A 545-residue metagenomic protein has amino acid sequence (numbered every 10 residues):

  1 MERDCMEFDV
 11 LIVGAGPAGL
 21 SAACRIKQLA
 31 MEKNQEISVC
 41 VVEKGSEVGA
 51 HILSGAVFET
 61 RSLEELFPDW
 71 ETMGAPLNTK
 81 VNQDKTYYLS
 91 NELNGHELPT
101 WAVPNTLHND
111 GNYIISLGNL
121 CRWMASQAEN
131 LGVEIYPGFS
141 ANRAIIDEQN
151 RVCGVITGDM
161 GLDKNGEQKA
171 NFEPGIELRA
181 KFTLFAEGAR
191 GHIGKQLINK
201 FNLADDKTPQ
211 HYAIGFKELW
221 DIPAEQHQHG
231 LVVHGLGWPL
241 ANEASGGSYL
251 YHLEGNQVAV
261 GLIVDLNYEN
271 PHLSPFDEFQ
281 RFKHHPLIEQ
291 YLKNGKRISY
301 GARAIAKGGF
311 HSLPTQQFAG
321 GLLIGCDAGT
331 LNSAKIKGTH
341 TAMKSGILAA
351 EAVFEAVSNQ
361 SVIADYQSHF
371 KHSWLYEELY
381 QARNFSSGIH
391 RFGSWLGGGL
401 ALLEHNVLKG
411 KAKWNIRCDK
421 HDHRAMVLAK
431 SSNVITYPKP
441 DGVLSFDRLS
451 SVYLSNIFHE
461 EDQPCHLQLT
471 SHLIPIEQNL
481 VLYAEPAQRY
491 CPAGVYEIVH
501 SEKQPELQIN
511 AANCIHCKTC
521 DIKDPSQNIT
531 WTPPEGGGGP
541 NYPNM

Functional and structural regions predicted by a protein language model:
R3-A18, C40: Beta1/beta-strand and adjacent pyrophosphate-binding region of the FAD-binding site in flavoprotein oxidoreductases
K27-I52: Glycine-rich FAD pyrophosphate-binding loop
K44-L93: N-terminal FAD cofactor-binding segment of flavoenzymes
G118, Q127-Q290, L348, A352: Predominantly flavin-linked oxidoreductase catalytic cores and closely associated redox partners
R303-S333, S451-D462, P475-Y490, E497: FAD-binding beta-loop-beta segment adjacent to the flavin cofactor pocket
G329-K335, E351-S394, Q508-N510, P540: Active-site-proximal substrate-binding core of FAD-dependent oxidoreductases
I389-V443: C-terminal auxiliary extensions adjacent to catalytic cores
V481-A511, T519-N541: Iron-sulfur cluster-binding cysteine motifs and their immediate structural context in ferredoxin-like electron-transfer
